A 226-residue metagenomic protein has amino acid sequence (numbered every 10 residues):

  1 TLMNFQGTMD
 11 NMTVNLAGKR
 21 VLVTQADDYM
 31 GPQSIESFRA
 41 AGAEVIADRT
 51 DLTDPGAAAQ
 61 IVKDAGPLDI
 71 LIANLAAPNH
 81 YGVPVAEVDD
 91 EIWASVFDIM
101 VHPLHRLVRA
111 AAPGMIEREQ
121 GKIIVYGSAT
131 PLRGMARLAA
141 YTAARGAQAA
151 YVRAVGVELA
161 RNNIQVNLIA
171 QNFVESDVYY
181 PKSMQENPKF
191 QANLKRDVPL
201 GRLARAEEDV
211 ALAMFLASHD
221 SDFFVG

Functional and structural regions predicted by a protein language model:
V14-V45: Canonical Rossmann dinucleotide-binding motif of NAD(H)/NADP(H)-dependent dehydrogenases/reductases, specifically
A77, D90, K122-A147, V152-R161 (+1 more regions): Catalytic loop of short-chain dehydrogenase/reductase
G82-V85, D89-F97, F190, L194: Substrate-binding pocket helix/loop in short-chain dehydrogenase/reductase
P113, V157-E158, D222: Alpha-helical segment proximal to the catalytic Tyr-Lys
A160, Q165, F224-G226: Short, small/polar-rich loop/turn modules that mediate ligand/substrate recognition or access, typified
R161, F173-D197: A glycine/serine/threonine-rich, flexible loop-to-helix segment that serves as the NAD(P) cofactor-binding "lid"
R202-G226: C-terminal substrate-recognition "lid" of short-chain dehydrogenase/reductases
